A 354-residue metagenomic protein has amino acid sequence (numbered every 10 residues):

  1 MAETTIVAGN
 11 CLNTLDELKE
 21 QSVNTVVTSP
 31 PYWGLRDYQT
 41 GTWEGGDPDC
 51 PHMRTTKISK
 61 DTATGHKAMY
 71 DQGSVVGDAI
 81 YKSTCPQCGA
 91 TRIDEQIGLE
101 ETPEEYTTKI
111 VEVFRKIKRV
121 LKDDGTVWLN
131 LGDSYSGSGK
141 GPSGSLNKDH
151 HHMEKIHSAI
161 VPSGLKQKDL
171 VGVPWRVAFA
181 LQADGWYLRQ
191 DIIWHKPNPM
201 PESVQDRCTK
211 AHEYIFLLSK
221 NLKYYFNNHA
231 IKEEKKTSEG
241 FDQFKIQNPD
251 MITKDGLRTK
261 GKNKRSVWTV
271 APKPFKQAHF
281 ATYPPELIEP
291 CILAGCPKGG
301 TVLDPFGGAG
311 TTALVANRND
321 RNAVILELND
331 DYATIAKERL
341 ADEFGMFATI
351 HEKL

Functional and structural regions predicted by a protein language model:
M1-F226, A230-L354: S-adenosyl-L-methionine-dependent nucleic acid methyltransferase catalytic domains
